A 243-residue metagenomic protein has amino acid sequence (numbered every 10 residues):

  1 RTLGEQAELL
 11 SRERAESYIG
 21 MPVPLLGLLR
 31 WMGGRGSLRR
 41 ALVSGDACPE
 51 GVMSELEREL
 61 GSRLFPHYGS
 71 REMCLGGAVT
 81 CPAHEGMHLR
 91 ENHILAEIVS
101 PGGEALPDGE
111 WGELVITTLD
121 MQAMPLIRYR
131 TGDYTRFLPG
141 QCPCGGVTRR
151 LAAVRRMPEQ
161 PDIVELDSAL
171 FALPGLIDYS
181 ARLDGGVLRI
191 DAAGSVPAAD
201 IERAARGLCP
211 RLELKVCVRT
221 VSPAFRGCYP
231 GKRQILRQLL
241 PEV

Functional and structural regions predicted by a protein language model:
R1-V243: Active-site glycine/GP-rich loop and adjacent strand/helix microenvironment that borders small-molecule binding pockets
